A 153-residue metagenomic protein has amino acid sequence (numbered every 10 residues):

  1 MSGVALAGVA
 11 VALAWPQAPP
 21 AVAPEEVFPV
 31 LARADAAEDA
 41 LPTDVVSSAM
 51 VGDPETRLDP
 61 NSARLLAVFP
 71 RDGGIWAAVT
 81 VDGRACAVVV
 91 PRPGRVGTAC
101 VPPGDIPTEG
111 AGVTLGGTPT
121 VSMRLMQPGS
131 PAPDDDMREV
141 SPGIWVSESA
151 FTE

Functional and structural regions predicted by a protein language model:
M1-W15: Hydrophobic membrane-insertion alpha-helices, especially the h-region of bacterial N-terminal signal peptides
A5, L65-A67, D135: Alpha-helical interaction segments
L13-R84: Extracytoplasmic low-complexity, Pro/Thr/Ser/Ala/Gly-rich segments that lie immediately after a secretion/anchoring
D39-D44, D53, G83, P91-P93 (+3 more regions): N-terminal intrinsically disordered, low-complexity regulatory tails that precede a folded domain
R57-D59, G104-P107, Q127-G129: Short amphipathic alpha-helical surface micro-motifs
P70-G110: Structured, soluble extracytoplasmic/luminal domains of envelope-associated proteins
E109-E153: Extracellularly exposed regions in secreted/surface proteins, prominently low-complexity, repeat-rich
